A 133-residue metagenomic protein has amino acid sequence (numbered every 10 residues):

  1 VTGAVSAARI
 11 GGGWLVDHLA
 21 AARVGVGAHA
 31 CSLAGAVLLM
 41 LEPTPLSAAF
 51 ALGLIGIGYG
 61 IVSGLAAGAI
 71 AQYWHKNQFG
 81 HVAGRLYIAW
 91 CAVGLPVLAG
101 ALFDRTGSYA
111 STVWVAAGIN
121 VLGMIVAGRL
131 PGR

Functional and structural regions predicted by a protein language model:
T2-I10, C91-G94: Residue-level signature of mid-helix packing/kink "hotspots" within the transmembrane helices of 12-pass Major
A8-A21, F103-D104: Helix-to-loop junctions at the C-terminal end of transmembrane segments in multipass secondary transporters
R23-L38: Structural signature of the two symmetry-related core transmembrane helices
G35-M40, I55, A127-L130: MFS-fold secondary transporters
L46-L54: Paired small-residue
I61-W74: Intracellular juxtamembrane helix-capping segments at the cytosolic ends of symmetry-related transmembrane helices
Y73-S108, A116: A late C-terminal transmembrane helix in Major Facilitator Superfamily
A117-R133: Multi-pass alpha-helical transporter architecture, strongest for 12-TM Major Facilitator/SLC carriers used
